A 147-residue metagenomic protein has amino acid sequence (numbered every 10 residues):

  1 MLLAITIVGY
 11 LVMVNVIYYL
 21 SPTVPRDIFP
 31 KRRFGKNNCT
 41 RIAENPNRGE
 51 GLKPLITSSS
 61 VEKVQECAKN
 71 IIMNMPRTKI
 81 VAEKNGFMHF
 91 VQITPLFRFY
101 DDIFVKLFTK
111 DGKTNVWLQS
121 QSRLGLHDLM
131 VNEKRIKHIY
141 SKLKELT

Functional and structural regions predicted by a protein language model:
M1-V16: Hydrophobic membrane-insertion alpha-helices, especially the h-region of bacterial N-terminal signal peptides
M13-T147: Ser/Thr-rich, low-complexity intrinsically disordered terminal regions
